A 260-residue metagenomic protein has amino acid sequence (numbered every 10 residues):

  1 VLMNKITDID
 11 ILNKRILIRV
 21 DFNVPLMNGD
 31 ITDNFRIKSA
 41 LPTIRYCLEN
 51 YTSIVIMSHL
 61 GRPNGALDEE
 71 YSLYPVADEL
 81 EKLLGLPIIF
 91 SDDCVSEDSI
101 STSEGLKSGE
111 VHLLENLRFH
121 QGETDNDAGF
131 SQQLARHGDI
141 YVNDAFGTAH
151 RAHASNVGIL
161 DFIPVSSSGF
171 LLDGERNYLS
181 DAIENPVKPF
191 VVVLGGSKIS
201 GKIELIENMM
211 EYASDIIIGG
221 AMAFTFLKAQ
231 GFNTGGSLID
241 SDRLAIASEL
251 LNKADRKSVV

Functional and structural regions predicted by a protein language model:
V1-V260: Active-site loop-to-helix "anion-binding N-cap" substructures in soluble metabolic enzymes
